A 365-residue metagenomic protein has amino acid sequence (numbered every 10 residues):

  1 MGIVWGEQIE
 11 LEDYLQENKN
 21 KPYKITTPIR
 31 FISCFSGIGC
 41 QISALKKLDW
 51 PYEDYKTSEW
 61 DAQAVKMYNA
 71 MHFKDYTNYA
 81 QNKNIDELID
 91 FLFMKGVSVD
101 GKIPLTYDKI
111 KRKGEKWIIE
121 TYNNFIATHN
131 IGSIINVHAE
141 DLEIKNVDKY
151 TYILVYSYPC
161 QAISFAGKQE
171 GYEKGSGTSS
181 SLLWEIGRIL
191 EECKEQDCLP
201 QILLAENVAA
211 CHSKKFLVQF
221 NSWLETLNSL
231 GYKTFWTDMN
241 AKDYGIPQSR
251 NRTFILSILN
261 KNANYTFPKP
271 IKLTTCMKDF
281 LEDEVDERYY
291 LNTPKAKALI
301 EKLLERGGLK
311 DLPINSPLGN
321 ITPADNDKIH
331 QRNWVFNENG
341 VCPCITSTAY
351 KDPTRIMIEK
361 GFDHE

Functional and structural regions predicted by a protein language model:
M1-Y55, V65, S98-D100, P104 (+7 more regions): S-adenosyl-L-methionine-dependent DNA methyltransferase catalytic core
G2-L199, A209-K214, V218: Core alpha/beta nucleotide-donor-binding catalytic domains of modification enzymes
S33, T57, V155, L204-A205 (+2 more regions): A structural signal for short, well-ordered beta-strand segments and their strand-loop junctions that often border
S133, S222, N240, T275-C276: Secondary-structure junction/capping motif
S180-L259: Conserved Class I SAM-dependent methyltransferase catalytic core
